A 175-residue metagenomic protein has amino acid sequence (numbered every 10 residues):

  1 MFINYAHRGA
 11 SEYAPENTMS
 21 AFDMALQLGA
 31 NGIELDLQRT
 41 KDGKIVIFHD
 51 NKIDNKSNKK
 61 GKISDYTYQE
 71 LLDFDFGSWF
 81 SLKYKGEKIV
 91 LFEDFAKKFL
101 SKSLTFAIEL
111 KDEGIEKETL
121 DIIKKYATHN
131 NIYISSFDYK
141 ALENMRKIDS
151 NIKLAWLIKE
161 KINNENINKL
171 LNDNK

Functional and structural regions predicted by a protein language model:
M1-K175: Phosphate-group recognition and catalysis centered on beta-loop-alpha active-site segments
